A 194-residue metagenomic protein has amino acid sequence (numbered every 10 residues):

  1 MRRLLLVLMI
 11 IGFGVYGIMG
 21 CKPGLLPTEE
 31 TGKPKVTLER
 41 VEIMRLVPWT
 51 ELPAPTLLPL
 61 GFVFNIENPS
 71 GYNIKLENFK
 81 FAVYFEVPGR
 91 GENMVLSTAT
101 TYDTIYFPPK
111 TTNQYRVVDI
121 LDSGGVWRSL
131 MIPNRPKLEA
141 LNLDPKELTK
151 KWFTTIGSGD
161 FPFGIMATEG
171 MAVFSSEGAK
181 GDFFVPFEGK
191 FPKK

Functional and structural regions predicted by a protein language model:
M1-C21: Sec-dependent bacterial lipoprotein signal peptides
V15-E39: Bacterial Sec signal peptide processing site at the extreme N-terminus
M44-P59, E67-K75, Y106-P108, I156: Short, solvent-exposed beta-strand/turn "edge" segments of beta-rich domains on protein surfaces
L58-L60, F79, N113, M166: Hydrophobic core residues within well-ordered beta-strands of beta-rich domains
G71-N93: Short acidic, flexible loop segments centered on an aromatic residue
V87-L143: Intrinsically disordered, low-complexity Pro/Gly/Ser/Thr-rich segments with frequent PxxP/GP/PP motifs and embedded
L121-K194: Terminal connector regions
